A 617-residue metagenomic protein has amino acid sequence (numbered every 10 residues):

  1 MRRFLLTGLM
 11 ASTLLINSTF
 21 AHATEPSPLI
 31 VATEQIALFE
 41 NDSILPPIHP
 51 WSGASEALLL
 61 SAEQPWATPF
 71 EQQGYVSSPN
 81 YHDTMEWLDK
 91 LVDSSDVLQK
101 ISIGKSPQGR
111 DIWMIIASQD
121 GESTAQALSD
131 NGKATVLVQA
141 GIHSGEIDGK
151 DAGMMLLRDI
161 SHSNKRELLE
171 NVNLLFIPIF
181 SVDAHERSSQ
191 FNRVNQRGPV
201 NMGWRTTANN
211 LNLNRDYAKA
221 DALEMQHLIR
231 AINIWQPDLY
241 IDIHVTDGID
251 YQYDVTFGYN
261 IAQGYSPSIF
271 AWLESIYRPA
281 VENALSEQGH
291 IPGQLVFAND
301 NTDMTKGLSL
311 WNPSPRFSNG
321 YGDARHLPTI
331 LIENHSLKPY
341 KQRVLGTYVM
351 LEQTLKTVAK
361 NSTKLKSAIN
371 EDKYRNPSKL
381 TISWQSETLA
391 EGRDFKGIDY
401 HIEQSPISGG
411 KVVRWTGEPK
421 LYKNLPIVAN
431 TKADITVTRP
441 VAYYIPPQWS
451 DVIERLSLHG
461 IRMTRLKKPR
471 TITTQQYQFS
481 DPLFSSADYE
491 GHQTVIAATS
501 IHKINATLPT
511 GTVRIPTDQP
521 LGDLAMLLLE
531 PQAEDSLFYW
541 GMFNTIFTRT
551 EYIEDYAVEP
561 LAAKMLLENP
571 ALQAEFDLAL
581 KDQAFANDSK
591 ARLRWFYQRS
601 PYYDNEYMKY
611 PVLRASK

Functional and structural regions predicted by a protein language model:
M1-A21: Gram-negative bacterial Sec-dependent N-terminal signal peptides
S18-T33: Signal peptide processing junction and immediate N-terminal pro/mature segment of secreted/exported proteins
A57-V76, V138-A140, K432-T438: Acidic/histidine-rich, surface-exposed loop or edge segments in extracytoplasmic proteins
F70-S78, I142-E146, N214-A218, P267-A271 (+2 more regions): Second-shell loop/turn segments in exported
H82-V136: Soluble metallo-hydrolase cores and metallopeptidase-like ectodomains found primarily in the secretory/periplasmic
D130-Q139, I147-R316: Active-site/substrate-binding loop(s) of hydrolase catalytic cores
A298-T474, Q478-F479: Hard-cation-handling environments
L521-D523, Q532-K617: Accessory, solvent-exposed terminal regions and/or long lumenal/extracellular loops of proteins
